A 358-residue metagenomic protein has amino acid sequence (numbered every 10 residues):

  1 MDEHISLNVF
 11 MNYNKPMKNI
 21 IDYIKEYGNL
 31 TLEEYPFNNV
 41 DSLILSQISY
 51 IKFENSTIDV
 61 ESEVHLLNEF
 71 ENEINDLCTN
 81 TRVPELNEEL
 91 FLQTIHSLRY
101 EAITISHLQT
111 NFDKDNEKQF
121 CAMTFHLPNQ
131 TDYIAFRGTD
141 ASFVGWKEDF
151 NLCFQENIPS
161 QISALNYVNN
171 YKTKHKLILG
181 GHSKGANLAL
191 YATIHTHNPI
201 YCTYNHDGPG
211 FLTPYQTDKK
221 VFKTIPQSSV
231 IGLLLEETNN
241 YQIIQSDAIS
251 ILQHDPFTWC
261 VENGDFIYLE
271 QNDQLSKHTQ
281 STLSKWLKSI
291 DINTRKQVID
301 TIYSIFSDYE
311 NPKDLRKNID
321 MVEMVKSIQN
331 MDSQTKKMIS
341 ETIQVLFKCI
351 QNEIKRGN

Functional and structural regions predicted by a protein language model:
D2-H4: Intrinsic-disorder-associated, low-complexity terminal segments enriched in Asp/Asn/His/Tyr and depleted of Lys/Arg
L7-F10: N-terminal amphipathic/hydrophobic targeting modules at extreme N-termini, encompassing cleavable Sec/SRP-type signal
P16-V40, L45-T57, E63-D132, F136-K176 (+1 more regions): Alpha/beta hydrolase fold serine-hydrolase catalytic domain that processes acyl esters and thioesters
K176-I178, Y191: Catalytic cysteine-centered active loop of the rhodanese-like fold, especially the PTP/DSP P-loop
G181-G185, A189: Gly/Ala-rich beta-loop-alpha elbow adjacent to hydrolase catalytic centers
A189-H195: Short glycine-enriched nucleophile-adjacent loop and the immediately C-terminal alpha-helix near the catalytic center
